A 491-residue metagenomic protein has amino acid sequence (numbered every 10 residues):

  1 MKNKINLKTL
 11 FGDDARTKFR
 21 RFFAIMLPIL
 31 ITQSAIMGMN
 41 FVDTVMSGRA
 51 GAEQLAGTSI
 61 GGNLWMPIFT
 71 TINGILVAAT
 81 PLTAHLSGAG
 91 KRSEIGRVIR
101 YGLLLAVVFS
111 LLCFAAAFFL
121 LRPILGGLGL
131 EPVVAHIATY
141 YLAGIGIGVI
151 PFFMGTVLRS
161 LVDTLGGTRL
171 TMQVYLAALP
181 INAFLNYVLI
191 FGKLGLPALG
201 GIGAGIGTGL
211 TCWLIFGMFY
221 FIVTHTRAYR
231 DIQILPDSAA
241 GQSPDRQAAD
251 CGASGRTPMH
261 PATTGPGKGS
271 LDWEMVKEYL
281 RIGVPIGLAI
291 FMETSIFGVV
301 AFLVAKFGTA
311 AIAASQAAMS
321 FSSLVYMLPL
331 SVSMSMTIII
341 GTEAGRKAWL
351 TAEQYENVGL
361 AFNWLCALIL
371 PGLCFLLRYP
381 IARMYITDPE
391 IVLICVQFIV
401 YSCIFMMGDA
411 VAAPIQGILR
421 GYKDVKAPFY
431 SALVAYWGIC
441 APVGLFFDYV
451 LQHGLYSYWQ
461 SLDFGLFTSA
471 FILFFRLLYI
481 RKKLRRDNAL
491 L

Functional and structural regions predicted by a protein language model:
M1-M26, T83-I150, L196-V284, I340-F405 (+1 more regions): Short alpha-helical transmembrane segments in multi-pass integral membrane proteins
R20, A35-I36, I72-N73, C113 (+8 more regions): Alpha-helical transmembrane segments of multi-pass membrane transport proteins
A24-D43, G144, A178, T211-I215 (+3 more regions): Transmembrane helical elements of multi-pass membrane transporters/channels
I29, Q33, T44-V45, P81 (+12 more regions): Transmembrane alpha-helix boundary and packing residues in multipass membrane permease domains and related
S34, G38-A56, L125-P132, V188-L199 (+5 more regions): Helix-terminus/linker motif at the lipid-water interface of multi-pass membrane proteins
I36, N40-D43, S47, F69-T80 (+13 more regions): Alpha-helical transmembrane segments and their lipid-water interface positions in multi-pass membrane proteins
F41, L55-A115, F152-G166, L170-T171 (+4 more regions): Small-residue-rich hydrophobic transmembrane alpha-helices
N73-L76, I145-D163, T171-N182, A204-F219 (+5 more regions): Short runs within selected transmembrane alpha-helices of multi-pass transporters and secretion channels
